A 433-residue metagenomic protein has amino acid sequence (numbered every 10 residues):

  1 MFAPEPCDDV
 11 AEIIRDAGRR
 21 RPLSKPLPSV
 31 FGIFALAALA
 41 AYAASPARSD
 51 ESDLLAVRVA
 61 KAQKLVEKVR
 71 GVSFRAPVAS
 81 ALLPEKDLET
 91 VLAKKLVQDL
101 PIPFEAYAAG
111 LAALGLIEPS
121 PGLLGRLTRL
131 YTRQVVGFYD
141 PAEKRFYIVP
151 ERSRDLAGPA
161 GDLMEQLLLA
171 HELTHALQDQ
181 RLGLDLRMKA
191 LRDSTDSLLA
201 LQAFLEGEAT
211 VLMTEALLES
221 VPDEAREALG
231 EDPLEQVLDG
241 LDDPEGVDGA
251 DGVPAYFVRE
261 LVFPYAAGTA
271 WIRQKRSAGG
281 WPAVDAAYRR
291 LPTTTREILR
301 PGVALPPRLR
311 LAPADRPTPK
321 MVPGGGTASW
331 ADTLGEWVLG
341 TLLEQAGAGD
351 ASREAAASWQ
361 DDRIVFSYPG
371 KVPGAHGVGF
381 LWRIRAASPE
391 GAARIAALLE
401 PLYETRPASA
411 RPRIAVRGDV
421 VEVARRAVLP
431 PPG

Functional and structural regions predicted by a protein language model:
V30-A41: Bacterial N-terminal signal peptides
V57-S153: Auxiliary, metal-adjacent structural segments of Zn-dependent hydrolase domains
V66, L167-L184, A209-T210: Active-site recognition of the HExxH zinc-binding catalytic motif
A76-L96, R192-D196, E227-L238, R290-T293: Acidic helix-start/capping segments at beta-turn-to-alpha-helix junctions
I148-A170, A200: Short pre-active-site segment immediately N-terminal to the catalytic Zn-binding motif
D179-D185, K189-D239: Post-HExxH zinc-binding segment in Zn-dependent metallohydrolases
E245-G374, R383: Pan-zinc metallopeptidase signature
R363-G433: C-terminal soluble interaction/assembly domains
